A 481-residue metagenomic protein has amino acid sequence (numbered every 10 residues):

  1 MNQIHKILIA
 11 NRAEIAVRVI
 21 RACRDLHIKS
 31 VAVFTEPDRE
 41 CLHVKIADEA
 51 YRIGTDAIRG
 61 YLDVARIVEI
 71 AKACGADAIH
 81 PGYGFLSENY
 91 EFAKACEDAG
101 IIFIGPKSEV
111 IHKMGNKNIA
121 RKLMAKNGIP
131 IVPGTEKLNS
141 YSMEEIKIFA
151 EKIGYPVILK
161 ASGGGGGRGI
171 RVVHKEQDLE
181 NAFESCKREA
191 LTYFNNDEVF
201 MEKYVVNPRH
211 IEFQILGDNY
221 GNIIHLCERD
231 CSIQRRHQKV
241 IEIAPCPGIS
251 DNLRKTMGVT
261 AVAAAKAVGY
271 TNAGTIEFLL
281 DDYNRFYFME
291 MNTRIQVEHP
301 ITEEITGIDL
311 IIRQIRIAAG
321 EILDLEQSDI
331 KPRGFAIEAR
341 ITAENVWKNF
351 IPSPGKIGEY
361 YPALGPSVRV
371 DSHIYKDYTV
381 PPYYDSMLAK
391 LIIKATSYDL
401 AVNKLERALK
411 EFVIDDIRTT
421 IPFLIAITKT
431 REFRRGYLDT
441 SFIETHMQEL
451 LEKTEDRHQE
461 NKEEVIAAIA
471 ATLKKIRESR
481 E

Functional and structural regions predicted by a protein language model:
M1-K126, N139-I148, E464, I469-R480: ATP-binding N-terminal substructure of ATP-dependent carboxylate-amine bond-forming enzymes
N2-L26, S30, A50-Y51, K72-C74 (+5 more regions): ATP-dependent carboxylate activation and anion-phosphoryl transfer catalytic cores that bind Mg-ATP to form
K117-I119, G164-R168, G334: Conserved A3 ("GATE") glycine/threonine-rich loop of ANL adenylate-forming enzymes
G134-T135: Conserved beta3 strand of the protein kinase N-lobe
I148-I158: Acidic/histidine-enriched active-site and ligand-binding environments that engage anionic O-linkages
A161: N-terminal nucleotide-binding beta1-loop-alpha1 segment
R171: Glycine/aspartate-rich loop-and-adjacent alpha/beta segment that forms the canonical ThDP
